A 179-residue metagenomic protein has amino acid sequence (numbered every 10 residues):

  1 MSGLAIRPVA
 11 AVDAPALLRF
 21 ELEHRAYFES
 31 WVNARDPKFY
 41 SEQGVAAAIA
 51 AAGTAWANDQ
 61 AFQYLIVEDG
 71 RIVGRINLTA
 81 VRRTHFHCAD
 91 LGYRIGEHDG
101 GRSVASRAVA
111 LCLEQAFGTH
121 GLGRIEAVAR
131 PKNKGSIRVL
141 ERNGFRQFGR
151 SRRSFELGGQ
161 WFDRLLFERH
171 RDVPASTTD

Functional and structural regions predicted by a protein language model:
M1-A16, F20-Y27, Q63-D179: Acyl-donor (CoA/ACP) binding surface of acyl/acetyltransferases
A11, L22, F39-A46, Q60: Generic alpha-helical scaffold signal
E29-A50: Conserved GNAT-fold acetyl-CoA-binding loop/helix
P37-F39, A50-L65: A short helix-loop-beta-strand connector motif used in the catalytic cores of GNAT acetyltransferases and, in some
A47, A51-T54, E97, E114: Surface-exposed charged/polar residues within alpha-helices that form helix-capping/stabilizing sites and interaction
